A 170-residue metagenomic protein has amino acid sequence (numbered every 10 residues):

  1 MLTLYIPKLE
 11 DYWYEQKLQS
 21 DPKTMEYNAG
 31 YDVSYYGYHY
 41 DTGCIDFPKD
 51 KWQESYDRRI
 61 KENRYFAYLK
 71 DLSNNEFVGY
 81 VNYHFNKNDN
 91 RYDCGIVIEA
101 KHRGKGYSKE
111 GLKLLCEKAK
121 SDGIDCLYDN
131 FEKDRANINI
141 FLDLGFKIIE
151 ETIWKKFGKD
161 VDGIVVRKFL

Functional and structural regions predicted by a protein language model:
M1-D93, A100, E132, V161-K168: GNAT-family acyltransferases
W13, I138-N139: Alpha-helical elements of the RecA-like P-loop NTPase motor core of helicases
D93, K120, N137, G158-D160: Short secondary-structure boundary/hinge segments and terminal tails
I98, G104-K118, N139, D143: Conserved acetyl-CoA-binding loop-helix of GNAT-fold acetyltransferases
Y107, I124, F146: Short phosphate-binding/catalytic loops that engage adenosine nucleotides
L112, R135, K156: Short glycine/proline-centered loop/turn elements that form peptide/ligand docking sites
S121-E132: Conserved GNAT acetyl-CoA-binding A-motif
N130-E132, G145-I164: Conserved catalytic-core motifs of GNAT/GCN5-like acyltransferases
